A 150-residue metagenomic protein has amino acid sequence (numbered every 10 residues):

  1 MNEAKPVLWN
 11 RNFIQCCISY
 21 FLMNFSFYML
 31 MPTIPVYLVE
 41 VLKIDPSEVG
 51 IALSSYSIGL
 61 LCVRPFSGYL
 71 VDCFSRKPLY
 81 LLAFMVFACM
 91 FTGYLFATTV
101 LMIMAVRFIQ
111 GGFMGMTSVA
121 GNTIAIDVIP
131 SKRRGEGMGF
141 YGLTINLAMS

Functional and structural regions predicted by a protein language model:
N12-L42, E48-V49: Helix-loop boundary and gating motifs at the non-cytosolic
Y20, L53, S57, M138-N146: Small-residue-rich transmembrane alpha-helices and their cytosolic helix-loop interfaces in multi-pass secondary
K43, S75, F96-M102: Helix-breaking motifs and short loop linkers at transmembrane-helix boundaries and internal kinks in secondary membrane
S57-P65, S150: Residue-level signature of mid-helix packing/kink "hotspots" within the transmembrane helices of 12-pass Major
R64-S75: Helix-to-loop junctions at the C-terminal end of transmembrane segments in multipass secondary transporters
P78-T92: Structural signature of the two symmetry-related core transmembrane helices
L101-I109: Paired small-residue
F108-L143: Cytoplasmic helix-loop-helix junction between adjacent transmembrane helices in 12-TM secondary transporters
